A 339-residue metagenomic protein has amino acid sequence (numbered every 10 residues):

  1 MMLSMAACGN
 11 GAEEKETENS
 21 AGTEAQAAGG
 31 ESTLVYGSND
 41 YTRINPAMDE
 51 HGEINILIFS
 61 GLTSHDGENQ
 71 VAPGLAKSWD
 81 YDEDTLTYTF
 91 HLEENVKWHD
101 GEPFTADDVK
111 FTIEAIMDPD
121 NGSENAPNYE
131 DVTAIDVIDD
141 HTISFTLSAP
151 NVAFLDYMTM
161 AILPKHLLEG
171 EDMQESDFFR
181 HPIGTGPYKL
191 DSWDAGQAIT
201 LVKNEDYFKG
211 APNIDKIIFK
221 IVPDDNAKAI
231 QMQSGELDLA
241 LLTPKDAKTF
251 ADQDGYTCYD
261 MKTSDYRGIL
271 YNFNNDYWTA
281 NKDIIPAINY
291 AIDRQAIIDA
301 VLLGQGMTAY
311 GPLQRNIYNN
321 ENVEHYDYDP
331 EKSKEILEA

Functional and structural regions predicted by a protein language model:
M1-T33, Q70-P73, T133-A134, P330: Short, low-complexity disordered leader/linker segments with a strong preference for bacterial N-terminal type II
G37-Y81, E114, I183: N-terminal lobe/hinge region of extracytoplasmic solute-binding protein
D66, T159-A211, K216, E331-E335: Gly/Pro-rich hinge or "lid" segments in bacterial periplasmic/extracellular proteins
K77-G122, I138, S144, W278: Aromatic- and charge-enriched surface segment that lines or borders ligand/interaction sites
D80, D84, A126-L168: Surface-exposed binding/hinge segments that line and control ligand-binding clefts or catalytic entry sites
E93, V202-E205, T263-A287, A291 (+2 more regions): A bilobed periplasmic-binding-protein/Venus flytrap-type ligand-binding module shared by bacterial periplasmic
N204-F250: Ligand-site clamp/hinge motif
A280-A339: Append "and occasionally in soluble cytosolic enzymes with long acidic Gly/Pro-rich linkers
